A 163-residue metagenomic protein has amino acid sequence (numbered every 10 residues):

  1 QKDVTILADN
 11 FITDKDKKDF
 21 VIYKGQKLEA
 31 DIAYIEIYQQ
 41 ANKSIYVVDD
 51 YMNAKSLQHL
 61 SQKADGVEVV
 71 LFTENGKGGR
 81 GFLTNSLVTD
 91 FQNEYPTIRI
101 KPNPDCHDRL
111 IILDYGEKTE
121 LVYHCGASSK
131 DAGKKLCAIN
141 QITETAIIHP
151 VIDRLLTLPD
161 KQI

Functional and structural regions predicted by a protein language model:
Q1-D31, Y51-I163: PLD/PLD-like phosphodiesterase catalytic module centered on the HKD motif
I37-N42: Secondary-structure "cap/kink" motif recognition
I45: Conserved class I S-adenosyl-L-methionine
